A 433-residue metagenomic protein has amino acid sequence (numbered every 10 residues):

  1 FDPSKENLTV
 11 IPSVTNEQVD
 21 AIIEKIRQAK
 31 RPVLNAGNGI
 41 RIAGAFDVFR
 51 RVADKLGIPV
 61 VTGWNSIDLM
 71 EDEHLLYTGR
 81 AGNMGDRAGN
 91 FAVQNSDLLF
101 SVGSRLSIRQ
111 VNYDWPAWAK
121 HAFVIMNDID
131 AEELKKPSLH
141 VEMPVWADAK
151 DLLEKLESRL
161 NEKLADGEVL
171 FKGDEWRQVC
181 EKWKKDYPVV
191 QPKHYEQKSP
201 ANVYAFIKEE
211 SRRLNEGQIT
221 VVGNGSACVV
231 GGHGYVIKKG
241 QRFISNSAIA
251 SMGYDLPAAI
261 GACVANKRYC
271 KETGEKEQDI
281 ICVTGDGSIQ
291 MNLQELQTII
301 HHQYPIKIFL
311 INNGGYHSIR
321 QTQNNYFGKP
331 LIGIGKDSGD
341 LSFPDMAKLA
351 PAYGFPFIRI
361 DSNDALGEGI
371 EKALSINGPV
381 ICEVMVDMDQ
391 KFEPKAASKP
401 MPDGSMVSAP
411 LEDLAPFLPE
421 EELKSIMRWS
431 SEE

Functional and structural regions predicted by a protein language model:
F1-Q28, V189: Conformationally flexible catalytic loops at phosphate/diphosphate-handling active centers
V14-T15, I23-L99, R213-P257: Anionic-ligand anchoring segments at beta-strand to alpha-helix junctions in alpha/beta enzyme folds, i.e., glycine
N38-I40, N65-I67, S104-S107, G225-A227 (+3 more regions): Short glycine-rich anion-binding loops that position phosphate/pyrophosphate groups of nucleotides and phosphorylated
R51-L56, V111-A131, G240-Q241, P394-P410: A short, gly/pro- and small-residue-rich
I58-W64, I125-D128, I306-N312: Short internal beta-strands
S66-V179, I370, L374: Glycine-rich, acidic loop regions that bind phosphate or pyrophosphate groups
N83, N95, L134-P137, P144-W146 (+2 more regions): Thiamine diphosphate
V179-T273: Active-site diphosphate/adenylate-binding microenvironment
